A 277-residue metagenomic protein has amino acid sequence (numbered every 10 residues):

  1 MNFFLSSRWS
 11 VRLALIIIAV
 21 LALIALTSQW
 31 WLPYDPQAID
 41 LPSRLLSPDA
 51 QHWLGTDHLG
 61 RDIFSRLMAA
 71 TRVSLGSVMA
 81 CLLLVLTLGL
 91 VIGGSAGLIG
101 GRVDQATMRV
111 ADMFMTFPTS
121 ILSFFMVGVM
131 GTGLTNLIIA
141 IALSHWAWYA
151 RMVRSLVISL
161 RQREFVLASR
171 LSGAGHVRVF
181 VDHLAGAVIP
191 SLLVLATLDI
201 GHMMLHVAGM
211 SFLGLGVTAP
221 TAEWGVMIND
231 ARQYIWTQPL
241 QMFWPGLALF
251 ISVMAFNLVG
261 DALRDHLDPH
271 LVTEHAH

Functional and structural regions predicted by a protein language model:
M1-P33, V110, V188-I189: N-terminal signal-anchor/first transmembrane alpha helix
T27-S65, G214: Short membrane-interfacial helix/loop motifs at transmembrane-helix boundaries
W53, D57, T87-L88, G97-L160 (+1 more regions): Generic hydrophobic transmembrane alpha-helix motif, especially the helices
I63-L98, S252: Transmembrane alpha-helix signature in integral membrane proteins
R72-L88, F117, S123, V177-G209 (+1 more regions): Transmembrane alpha-helices
M115, M126-M130, L156-V157, L205-A248 (+1 more regions): Glycine-rich helix-loop "coupling/hinge" segments at transmembrane-helix boundaries in multipass transporters
I141-S144, P190-I200, P239-H277: C-terminal transmembrane helix and the adjacent membrane-cytosol boundary/short C-terminal tail of inner/organellar
